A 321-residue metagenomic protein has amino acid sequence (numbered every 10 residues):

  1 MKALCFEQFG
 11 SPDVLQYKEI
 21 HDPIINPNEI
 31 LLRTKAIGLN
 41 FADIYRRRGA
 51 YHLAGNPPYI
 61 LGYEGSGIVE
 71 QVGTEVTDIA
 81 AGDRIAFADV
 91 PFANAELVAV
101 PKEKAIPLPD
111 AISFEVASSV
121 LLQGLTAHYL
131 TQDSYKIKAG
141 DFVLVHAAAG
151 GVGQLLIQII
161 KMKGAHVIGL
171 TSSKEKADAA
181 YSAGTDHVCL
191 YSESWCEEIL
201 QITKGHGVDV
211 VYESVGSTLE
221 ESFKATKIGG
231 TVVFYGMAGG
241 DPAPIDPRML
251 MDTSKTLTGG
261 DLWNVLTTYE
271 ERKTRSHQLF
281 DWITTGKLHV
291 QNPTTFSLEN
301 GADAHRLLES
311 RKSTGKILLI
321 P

Functional and structural regions predicted by a protein language model:
S11-V14, E19-S66: N-terminal glycine-rich beta->alpha transition that marks the start or flank of a dinucleotide-binding site
S66-V90: A glycine-/small-residue-rich N-terminal strand-loop-strand element that serves as the cofactor-binding glycine loop
A86-A147: NAD(P)H dinucleotide-binding glycine-rich loop of Rossmann-like/cofactor-binding domains, especially the beta1-alpha1
V120-E193, G216: Mid-domain Rossmann-like dinucleotide-binding core that forms the NAD(H)/NADP(H) cofactor-binding site
W195-G205: Short amphipathic alpha-helix with an adjacent loop that forms part of the alpha/beta core around
T218-K287, I320-P321: Glycine-rich phosphate-binding loop and adjacent beta-alpha segment of Rossmann(oid) nucleotide-cofactor-binding
K287-T294, A302-P321: C-terminal capping/lid region of NAD(P)-dependent oxidoreductase domains
